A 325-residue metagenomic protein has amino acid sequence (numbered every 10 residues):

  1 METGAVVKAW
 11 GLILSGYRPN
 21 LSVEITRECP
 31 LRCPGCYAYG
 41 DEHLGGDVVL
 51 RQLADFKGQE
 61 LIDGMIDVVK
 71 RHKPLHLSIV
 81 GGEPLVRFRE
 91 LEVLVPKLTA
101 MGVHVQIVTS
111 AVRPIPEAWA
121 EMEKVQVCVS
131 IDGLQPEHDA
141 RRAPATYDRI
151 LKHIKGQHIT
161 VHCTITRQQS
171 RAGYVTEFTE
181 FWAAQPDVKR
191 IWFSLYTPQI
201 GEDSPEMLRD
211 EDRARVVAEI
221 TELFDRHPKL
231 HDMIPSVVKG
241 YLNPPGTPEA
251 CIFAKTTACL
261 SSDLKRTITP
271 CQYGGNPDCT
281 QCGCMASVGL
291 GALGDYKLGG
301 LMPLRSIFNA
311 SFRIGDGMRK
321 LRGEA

Functional and structural regions predicted by a protein language model:
M1-A118: Conserved alpha-helical substructure of the radical SAM core
Y17, P248-A325: Flexible mid-to-C-terminal extensions adjoining Fe-S/redox cofactors in radical SAM and related proteins
E28-P30, P84, V112-R113, D132-Q135 (+6 more regions): Short, solvent-exposed loop/turn segments at secondary-structure junctions
R32, K73-P74, E123, P186-V188: Short loop/turn motifs at secondary-structure junctions
V48-V49, M101-H104, K124-A254, A258 (+2 more regions): Radical SAM enzyme [4Fe-4S]-AdoMet core and its adjacent flexible, acidic and glycine-rich loops/tails across
E90-L94, P116-E121, R149, E177-F181: A short acidic, amphipathic alpha-helical/loop segment
